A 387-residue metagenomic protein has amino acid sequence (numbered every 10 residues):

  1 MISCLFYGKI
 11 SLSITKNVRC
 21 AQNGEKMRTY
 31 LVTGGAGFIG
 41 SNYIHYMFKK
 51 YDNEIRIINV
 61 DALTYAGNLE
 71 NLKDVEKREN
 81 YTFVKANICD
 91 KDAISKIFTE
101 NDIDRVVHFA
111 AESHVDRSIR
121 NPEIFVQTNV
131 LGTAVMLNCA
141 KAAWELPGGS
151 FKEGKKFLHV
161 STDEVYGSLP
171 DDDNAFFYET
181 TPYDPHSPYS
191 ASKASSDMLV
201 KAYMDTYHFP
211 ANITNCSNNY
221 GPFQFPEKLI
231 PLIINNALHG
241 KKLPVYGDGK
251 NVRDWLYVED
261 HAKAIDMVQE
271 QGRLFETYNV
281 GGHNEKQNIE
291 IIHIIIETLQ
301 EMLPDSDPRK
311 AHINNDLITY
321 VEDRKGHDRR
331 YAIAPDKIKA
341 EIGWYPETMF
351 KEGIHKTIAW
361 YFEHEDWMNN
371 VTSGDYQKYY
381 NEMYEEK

Functional and structural regions predicted by a protein language model:
L5-Y7: Short hydrophobic targeting helices and cationic amphipathic motifs that mediate membrane/organellar targeting
K9-Q22: Short, positively charged and aromatic/hydrophobic N-terminal segments
L12, N42-Y46, K50, I57 (+4 more regions): C-terminal substrate-binding subdomain of Rossmann-fold SDR/epimerase-dehydratase oxidoreductases
R19, N23-N219, Q269, T298 (+2 more regions): N-terminal Rossmann-like NAD(P)+-binding domain of SDR-like oxidoreductases, especially those catalyzing
Y65, H114, F125, F177 (+8 more regions): Tryptophan-centric aromatic hotspots in well-structured domains and transmembrane helices
V75, D173, P226-I234: A glycine/serine/threonine-rich, flexible loop-to-helix segment that serves as the NAD(P) cofactor-binding "lid"
A93, I124, L131, F225-L229 (+2 more regions): Residue-level recognition of oxygen-bearing side chains
